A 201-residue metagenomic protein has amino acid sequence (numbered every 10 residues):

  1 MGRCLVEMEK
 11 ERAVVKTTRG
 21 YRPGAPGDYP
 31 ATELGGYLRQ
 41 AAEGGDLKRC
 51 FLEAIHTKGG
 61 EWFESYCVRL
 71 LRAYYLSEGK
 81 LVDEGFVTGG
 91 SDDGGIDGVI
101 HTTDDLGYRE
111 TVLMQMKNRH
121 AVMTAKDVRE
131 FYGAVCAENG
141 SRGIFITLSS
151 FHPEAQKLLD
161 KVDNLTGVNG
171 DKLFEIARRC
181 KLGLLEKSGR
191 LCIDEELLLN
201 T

Functional and structural regions predicted by a protein language model:
M1-T201: Mixed-charge (Asp/Glu-Lys/Arg
